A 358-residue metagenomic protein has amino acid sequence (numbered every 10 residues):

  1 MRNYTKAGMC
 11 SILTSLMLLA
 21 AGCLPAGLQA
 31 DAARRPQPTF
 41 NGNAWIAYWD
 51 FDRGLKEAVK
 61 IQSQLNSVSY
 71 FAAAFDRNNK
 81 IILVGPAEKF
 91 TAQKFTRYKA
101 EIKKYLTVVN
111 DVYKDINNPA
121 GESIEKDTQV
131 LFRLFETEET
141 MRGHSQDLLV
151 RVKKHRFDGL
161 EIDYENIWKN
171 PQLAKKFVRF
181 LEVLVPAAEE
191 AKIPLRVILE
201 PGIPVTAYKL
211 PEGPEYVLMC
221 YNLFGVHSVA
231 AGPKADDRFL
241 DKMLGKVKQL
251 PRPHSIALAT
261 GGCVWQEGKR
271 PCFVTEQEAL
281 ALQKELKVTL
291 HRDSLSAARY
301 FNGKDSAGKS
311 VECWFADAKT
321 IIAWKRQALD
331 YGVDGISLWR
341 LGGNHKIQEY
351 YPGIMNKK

Functional and structural regions predicted by a protein language model:
A33-R142: Glycan-recognition patch characteristic of GH18 chitinases/ENGases and related GlcNAc/peptidoglycan-binding proteins
G42-I46, N66-Y70, K104-V108, L160-I162 (+4 more regions): Hydrophobic faces of well-ordered beta-strands that scaffold small-molecule active sites in alpha/beta enzyme cores
Y48-Q62, E138-K153, E200-A207, A316-Q327: Short, acidic/polar
L55-N78, L148-L160, Q327-G335: Catalytic domains of carbohydrate-active enzymes, especially glycoside hydrolases
R77-A87, K169-N170, K175-L286: Substrate-binding surface in catalytic domains of secreted glycosidases
Y113-V130, L258-R326, N356: Glycan-binding loop/region signatures in secreted carbohydrate-active enzymes
H144-A174, C220-N222: Active-site groove signature of glycoside hydrolases
W324-R326, D330-K358: Acidic/aromatic/glycine-rich contiguous surface patches that form carbohydrate-binding/processing clefts and analogous
